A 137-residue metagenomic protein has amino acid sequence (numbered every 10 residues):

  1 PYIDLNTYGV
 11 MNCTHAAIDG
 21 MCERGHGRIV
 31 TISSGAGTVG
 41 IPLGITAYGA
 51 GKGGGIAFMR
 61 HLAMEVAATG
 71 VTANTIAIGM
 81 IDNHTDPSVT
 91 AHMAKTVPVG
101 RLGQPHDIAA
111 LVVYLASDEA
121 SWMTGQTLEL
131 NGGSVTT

Functional and structural regions predicted by a protein language model:
P1-D4, H92: Active-site Tyr-X3-Lys motif and surrounding loop/helix of classical short-chain dehydrogenase/reductase
T14, G51, M59: Active-site helix of classical SDR
D19, M64-E65, S121: Alpha-helical segment proximal to the catalytic Tyr-Lys
S34: Residue(s) in the substrate-gating loop at a strand-loop-helix junction that position the organic substrate next
V39, V113, T124-T137: Short C-terminal tail/terminal secondary-structure segment of NAD(P)H-dependent dehydrogenase/reductase domains
G40-G49, H61: Active-site loop-to-helix junction immediately N-terminal to the catalytic Tyr of the SDR YXXXK motif in Rossmann-fold
A67, T72, M123-G125: Short, small/polar-rich loop/turn modules that mediate ligand/substrate recognition or access, typified
